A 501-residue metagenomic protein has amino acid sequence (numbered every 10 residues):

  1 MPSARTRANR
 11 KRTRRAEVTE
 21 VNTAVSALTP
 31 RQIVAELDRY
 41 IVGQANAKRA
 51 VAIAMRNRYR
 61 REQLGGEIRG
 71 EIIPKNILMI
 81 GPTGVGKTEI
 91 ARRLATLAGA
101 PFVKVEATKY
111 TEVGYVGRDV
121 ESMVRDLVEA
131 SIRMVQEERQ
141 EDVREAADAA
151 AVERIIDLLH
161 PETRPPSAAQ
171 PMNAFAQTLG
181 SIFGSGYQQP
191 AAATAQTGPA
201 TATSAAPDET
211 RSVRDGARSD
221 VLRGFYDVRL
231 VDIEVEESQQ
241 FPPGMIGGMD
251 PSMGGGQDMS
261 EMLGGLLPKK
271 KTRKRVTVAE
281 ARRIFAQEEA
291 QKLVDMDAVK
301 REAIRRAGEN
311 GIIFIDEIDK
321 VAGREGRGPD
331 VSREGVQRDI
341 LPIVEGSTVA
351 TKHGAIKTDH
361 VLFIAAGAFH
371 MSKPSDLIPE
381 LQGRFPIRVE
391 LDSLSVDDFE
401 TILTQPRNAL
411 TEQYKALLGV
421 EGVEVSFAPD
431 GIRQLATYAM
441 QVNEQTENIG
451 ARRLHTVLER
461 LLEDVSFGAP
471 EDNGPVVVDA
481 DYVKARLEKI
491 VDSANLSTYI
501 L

Functional and structural regions predicted by a protein language model:
M1-L501: Non-catalytic accessory segments flanking P-loop/AAA+ NTPase cores
